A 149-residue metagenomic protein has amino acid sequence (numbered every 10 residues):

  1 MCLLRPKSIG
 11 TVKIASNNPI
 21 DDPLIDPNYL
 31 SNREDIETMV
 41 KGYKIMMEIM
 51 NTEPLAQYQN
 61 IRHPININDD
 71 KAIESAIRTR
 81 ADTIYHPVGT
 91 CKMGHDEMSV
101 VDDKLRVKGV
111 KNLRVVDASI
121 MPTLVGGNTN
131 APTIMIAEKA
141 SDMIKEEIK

Functional and structural regions predicted by a protein language model:
M1-P132, A140-K149: FAD-dependent oxidoreductase catalytic-site/capping-region signature
